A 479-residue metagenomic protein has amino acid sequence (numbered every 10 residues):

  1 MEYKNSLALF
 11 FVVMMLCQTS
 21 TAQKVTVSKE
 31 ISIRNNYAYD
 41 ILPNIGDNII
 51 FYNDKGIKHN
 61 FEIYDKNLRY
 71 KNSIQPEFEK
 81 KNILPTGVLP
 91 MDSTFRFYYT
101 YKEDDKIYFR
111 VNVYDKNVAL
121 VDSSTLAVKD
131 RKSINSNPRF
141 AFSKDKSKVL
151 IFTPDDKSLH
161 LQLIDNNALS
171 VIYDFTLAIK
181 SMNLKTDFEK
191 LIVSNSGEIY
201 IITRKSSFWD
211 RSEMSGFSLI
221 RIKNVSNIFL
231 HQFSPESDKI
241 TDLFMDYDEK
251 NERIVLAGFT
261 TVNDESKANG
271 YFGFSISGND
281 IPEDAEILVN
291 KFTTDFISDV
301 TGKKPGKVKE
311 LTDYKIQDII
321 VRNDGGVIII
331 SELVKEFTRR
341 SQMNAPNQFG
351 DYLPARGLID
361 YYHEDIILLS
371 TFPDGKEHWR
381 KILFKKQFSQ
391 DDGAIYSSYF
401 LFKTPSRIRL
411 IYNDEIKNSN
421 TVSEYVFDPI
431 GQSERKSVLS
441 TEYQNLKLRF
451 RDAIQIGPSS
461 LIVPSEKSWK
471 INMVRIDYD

Functional and structural regions predicted by a protein language model:
M1-V27: Bacterial Sec-dependent N-terminal signal peptides
I33-L42, K80-L89, K129-A141, M182-L191 (+3 more regions): Repeated scaffold domains used in trafficking and secretory/extracellular systems, primarily beta-propellers
R34-N35, D40-L161: Post-signal peptide N-terminal segment of secreted/secretory-pathway proteins
N44-G56, V88, D92-E103, A141 (+7 more regions): Short beta-strand elements that form the blades of beta-propeller/WD-repeat-like and other beta-sheet-rich scaffold
N53-I57, E103-Y108, P154-S158, W209-S215 (+3 more regions): Short, solvent-exposed loop/turn segments at conserved positions within beta-propeller repeat blades
R110-K116, L161-N167, M214-N227, N269-I281 (+3 more regions): Beta-propeller blade signature
F233-D242, L288-L311, R380-Y399, G431-G457: Conserved blade-ending motifs and adjacent loop-strand segments that build the rim/top face of beta-propeller domains
D318-I319, D324-F337, Q342-M343, F349-D351 (+2 more regions): Loop/turn-rich, solvent-exposed surfaces of beta-rich toroidal or solenoidal domains
